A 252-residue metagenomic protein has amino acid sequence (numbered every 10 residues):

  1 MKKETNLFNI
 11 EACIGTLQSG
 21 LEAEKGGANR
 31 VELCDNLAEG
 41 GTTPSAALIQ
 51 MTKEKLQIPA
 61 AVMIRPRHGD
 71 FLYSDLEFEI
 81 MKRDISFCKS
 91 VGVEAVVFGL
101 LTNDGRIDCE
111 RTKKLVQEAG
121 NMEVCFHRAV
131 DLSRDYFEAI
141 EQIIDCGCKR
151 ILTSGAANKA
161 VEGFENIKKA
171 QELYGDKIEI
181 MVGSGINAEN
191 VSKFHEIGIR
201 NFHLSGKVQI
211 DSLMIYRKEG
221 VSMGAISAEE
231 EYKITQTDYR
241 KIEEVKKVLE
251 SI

Functional and structural regions predicted by a protein language model:
K2-T16, I64-K82, L101, V124-D135 (+1 more regions): Active-site mouth loops of central-metabolism enzymes
E4-V31, N36-T43: N-terminal pre-domain/capping segments
F8-A12, V31-L33, A60-I64, V96-F98 (+4 more regions): Hydrophobic faces of well-ordered beta-strands that scaffold small-molecule active sites in alpha/beta enzyme cores
G15-K25, L72-D84, R134-C146, A170-E172 (+2 more regions): Catalytic cores of alpha/beta
Q18, L37-I58, L76-F78, L100-G120 (+4 more regions): Active-site-adjacent beta->alpha loops and helix N-cap segments on the catalytic face of soluble alpha/beta enzymes
G26, K55, V91, D145-C146 (+2 more regions): Structural motif
Y174-I252: C-terminal alpha-helical cap/extension of soluble enzyme domains
